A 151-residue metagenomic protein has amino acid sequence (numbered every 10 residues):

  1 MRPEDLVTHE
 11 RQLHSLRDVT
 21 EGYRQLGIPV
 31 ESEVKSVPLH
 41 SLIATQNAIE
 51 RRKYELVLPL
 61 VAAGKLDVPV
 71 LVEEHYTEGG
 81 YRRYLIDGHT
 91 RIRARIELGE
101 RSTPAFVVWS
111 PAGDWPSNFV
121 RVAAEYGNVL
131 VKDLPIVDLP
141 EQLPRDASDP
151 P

Functional and structural regions predicted by a protein language model:
M1-V30: N-terminal leader/domain-start detector
T8, Q12-H14, S36, H40-A44 (+5 more regions): Proteins with a high burden of low-complexity, intrinsically disordered sequence enriched in S/T/G/P/A and R, requiring
L16, E50-Y54, W115-P116: A structural signal for well-ordered alpha-helical scaffolds and beta->alpha junctions
Y23-I86, T90, I96, R101: Short alpha-helix boundary/capping and kink motifs at helix termini
G79-P151: Basic- and aromatic-enriched surface patches that contact anionic nucleotides/nucleic acids
